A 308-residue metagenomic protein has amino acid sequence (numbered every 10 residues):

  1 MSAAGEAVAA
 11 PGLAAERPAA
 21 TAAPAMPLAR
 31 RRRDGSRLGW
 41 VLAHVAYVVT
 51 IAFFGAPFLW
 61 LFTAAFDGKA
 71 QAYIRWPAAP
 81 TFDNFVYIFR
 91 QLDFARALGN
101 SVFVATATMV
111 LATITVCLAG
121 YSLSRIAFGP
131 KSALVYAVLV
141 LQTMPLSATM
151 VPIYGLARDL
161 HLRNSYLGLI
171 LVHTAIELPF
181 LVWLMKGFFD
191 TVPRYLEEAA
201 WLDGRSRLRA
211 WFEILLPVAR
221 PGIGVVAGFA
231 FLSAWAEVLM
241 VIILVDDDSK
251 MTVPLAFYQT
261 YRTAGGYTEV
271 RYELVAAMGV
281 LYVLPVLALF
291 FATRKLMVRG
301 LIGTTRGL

Functional and structural regions predicted by a protein language model:
S2-R37: Short, Lys/Arg-rich, polar N-terminal cytosolic tail immediately upstream of the first transmembrane signal-anchor
W40-L308: A structural signal for multi-pass alpha-helical bundles of membrane permease subunits that mediate small-molecule
